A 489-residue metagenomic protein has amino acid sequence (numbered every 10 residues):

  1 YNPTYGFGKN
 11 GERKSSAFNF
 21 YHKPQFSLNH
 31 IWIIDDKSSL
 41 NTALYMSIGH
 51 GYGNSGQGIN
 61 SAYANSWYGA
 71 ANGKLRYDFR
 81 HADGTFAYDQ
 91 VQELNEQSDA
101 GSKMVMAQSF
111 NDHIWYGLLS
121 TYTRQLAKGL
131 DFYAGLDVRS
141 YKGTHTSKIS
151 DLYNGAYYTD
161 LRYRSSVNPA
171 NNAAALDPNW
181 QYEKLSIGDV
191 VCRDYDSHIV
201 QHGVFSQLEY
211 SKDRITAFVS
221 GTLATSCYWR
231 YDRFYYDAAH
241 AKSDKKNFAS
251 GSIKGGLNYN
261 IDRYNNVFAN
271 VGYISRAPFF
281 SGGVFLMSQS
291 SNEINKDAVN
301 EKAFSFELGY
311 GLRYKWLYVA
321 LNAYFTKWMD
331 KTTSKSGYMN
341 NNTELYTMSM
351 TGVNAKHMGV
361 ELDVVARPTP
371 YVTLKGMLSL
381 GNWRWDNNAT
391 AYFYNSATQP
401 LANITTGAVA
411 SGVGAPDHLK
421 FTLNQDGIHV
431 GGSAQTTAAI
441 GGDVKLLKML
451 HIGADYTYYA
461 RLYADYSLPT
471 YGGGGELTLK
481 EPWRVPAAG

Functional and structural regions predicted by a protein language model:
Y1-N29, N54-Q108, N171-L185, S334-S336: Acidic/polar loop-and-plug regions of large Gram-negative outer-membrane beta-barrel proteins
Y1-P3, Q57-W67, K148-T159, R164 (+6 more regions): Flexible, surface-exposed loop regions and adjacent strand-edge segments of Gram-negative outer-membrane beta-barrel
Y5-K14, K23, Q97-A107, I114 (+8 more regions): Extracytoplasmic loops and strand-loop junctions of Gram-negative outer membrane beta-barrel proteins
G11-S55, S102-D137, K142-H145, G188-T216 (+10 more regions): Outer-membrane beta-barrel transmembrane strands
M46-H50, V138-K142, K212-R214, L223-C227 (+6 more regions): Transmembrane beta-strands of outer-membrane beta-barrel pores
Y133-N265, M287-S288, T390: Signature of Gram-negative outer-membrane beta-barrel scaffolds
C227-F234, K245, Y259-F306, Y318 (+3 more regions): Surface-exposed extracellular loop regions of Gram-negative outer-membrane beta-barrel proteins, predominantly
F325-K327, M348-T470: Gram-negative outer-membrane beta-barrel transporters
